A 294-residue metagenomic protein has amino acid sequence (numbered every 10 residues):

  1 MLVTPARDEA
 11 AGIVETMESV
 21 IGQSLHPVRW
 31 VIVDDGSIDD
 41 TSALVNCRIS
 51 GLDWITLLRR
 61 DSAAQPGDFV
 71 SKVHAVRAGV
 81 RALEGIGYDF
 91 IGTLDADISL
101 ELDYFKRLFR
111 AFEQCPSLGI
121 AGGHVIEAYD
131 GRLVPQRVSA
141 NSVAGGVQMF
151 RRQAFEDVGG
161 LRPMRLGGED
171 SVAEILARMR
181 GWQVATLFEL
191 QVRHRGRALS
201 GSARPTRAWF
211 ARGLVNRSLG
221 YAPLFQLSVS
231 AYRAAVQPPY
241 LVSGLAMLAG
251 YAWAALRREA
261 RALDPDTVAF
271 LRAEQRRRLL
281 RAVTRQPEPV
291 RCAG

Functional and structural regions predicted by a protein language model:
E18-P27: Short, acidic, metal-binding catalytic loop of nucleotide-sugar glycosyltransferases
P27-G36, L58-R60: Short beta-strand/loop segment that forms part of the nucleotide-sugar
D34-A43, I98: A conserved acidic beta->alpha catalytic loop
V73-F90: Active-site nucleotide-sugar/metal-binding loop of Leloir-type enzymes
G87-S99: Short beta-strand-to-loop acidic/aromatic patch adjacent to the donor-nucleotide binding site
S99-V134: Conserved donor NDP-sugar-binding/catalytic core segment of glycosyltransferases
A144-G159: Conserved nucleotide-sugar donor-binding and metal-coordinating catalytic region shared by glycosyltransferases
A208-G294: Non-catalytic, C-terminal membrane-associated alpha-helical segments of glycosyltransferases
